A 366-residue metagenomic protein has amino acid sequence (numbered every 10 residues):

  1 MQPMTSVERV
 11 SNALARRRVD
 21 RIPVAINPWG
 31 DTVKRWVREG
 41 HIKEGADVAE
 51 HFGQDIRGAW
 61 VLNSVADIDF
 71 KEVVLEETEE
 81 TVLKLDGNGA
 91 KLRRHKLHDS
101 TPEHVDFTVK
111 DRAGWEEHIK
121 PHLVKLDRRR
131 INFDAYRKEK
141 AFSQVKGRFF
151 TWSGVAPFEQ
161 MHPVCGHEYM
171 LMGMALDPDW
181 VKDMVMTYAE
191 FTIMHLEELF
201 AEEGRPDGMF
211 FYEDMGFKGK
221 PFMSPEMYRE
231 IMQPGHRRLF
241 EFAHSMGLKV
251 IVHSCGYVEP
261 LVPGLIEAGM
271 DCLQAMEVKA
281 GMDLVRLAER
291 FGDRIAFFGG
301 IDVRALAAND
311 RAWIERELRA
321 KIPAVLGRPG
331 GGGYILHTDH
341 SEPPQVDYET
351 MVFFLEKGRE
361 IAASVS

Functional and structural regions predicted by a protein language model:
M1-D31, W36-E39, V82-L85, R94 (+2 more regions): Active-site loop segments of alpha/beta catalytic cores
V33-E72: Segments that shape or occlude catalytic/ligand-binding pockets
V73-L75, V278: Short polar/acidic secondary-structure junctions
L92-F107: Extended Gly/Ser/Thr-rich low-complexity repeat segments, especially those forming or decorating extracellular
